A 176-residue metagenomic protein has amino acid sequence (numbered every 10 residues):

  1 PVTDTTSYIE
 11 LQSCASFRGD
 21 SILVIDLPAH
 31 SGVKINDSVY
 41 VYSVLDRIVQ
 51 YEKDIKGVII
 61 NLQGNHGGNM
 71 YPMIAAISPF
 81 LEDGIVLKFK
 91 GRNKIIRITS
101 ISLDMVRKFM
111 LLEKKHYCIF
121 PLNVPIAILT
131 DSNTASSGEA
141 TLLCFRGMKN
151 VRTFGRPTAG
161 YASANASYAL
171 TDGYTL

Functional and structural regions predicted by a protein language model:
P1-N93, S100, D104-R107, G173-T175: Flexible, low-complexity junctional segments that flank or bridge functional domains
M70-L176: Conserved acidic, small-residue-rich alpha-beta core segments centered on
